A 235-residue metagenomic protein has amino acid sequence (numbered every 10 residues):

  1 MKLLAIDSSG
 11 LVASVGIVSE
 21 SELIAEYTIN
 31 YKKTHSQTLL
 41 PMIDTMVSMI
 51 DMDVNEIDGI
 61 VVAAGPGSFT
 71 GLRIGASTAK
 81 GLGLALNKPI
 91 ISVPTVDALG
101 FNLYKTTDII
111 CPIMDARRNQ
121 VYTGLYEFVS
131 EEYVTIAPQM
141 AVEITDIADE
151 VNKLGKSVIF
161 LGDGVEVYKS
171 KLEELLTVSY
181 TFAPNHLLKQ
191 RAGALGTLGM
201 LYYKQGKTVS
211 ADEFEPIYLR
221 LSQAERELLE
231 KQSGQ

Functional and structural regions predicted by a protein language model:
M1-A64, K189: N-terminal beta-alpha supersecondary unit
L3-A5, V61, G71, I110-I113: Short glycine-aspartate micro-motif
E22, P89-K189, Y218, Q223 (+1 more regions): Surface "functional belts" at beta-alpha junctions
N30-T38, F69, R73, S77 (+2 more regions): Residues at secondary-structure transition points
S48-N55, L84-V93, K207-T208: Phosphate-handling active-site elements
V61-I90, T95: DPxDG-like acidic metal-binding loop motif
T181-Q235: Acyltransferase
